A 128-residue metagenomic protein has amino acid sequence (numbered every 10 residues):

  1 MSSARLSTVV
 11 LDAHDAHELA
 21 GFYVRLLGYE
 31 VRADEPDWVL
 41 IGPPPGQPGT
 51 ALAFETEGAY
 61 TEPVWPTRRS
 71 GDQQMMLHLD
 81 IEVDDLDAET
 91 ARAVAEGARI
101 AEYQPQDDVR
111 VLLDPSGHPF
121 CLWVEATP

Functional and structural regions predicted by a protein language model:
S2-L6, Y29-H78, T90-L113, E125-P128: Vicinal oxygen chelate
V10-D12, D80-E82: Short hydrophobic/aromatic beta-strand micro-patches that form the beta-sheet surface supporting nucleotide- or nucleic
E18-L19, V24-R32: N-terminal first-folded block
Y23-V24, A93, G117: Conserved active-site tyrosine of GNAT-family acetyltransferases
D84, H118: Conserved Rossmann-like nucleotide-cofactor binding loop
